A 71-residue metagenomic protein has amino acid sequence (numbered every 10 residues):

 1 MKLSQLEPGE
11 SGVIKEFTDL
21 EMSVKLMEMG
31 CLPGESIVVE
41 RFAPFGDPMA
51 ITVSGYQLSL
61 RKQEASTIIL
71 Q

Functional and structural regions predicted by a protein language model:
M1-Q71: Compact, glycine-rich, soluble single-domain proteins
